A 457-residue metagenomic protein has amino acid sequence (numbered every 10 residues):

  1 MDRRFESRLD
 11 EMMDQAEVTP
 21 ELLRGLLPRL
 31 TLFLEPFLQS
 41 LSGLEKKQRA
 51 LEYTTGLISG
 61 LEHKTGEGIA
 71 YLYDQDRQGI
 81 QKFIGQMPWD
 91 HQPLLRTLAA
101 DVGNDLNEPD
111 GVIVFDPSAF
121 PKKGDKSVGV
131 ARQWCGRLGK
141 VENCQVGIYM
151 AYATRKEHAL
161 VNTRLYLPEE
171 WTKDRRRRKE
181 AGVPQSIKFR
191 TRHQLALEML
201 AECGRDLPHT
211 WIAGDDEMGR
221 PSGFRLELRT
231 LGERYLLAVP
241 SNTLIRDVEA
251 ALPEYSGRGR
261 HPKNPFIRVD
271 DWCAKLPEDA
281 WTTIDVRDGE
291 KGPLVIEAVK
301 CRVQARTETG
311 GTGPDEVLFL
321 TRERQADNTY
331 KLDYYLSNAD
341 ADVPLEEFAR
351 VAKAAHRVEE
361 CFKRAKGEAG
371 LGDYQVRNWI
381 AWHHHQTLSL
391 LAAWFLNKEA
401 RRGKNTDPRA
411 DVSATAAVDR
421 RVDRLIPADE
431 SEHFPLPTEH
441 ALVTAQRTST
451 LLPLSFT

Functional and structural regions predicted by a protein language model:
D2-R4, L9-A213, E217-L244, A251 (+2 more regions): Conserved, well-structured functional cores that handle cations and Mg-NTP chemistry
A16-L26, G111, F348-R364: An acidic intrinsically disordered interaction segment
T31, K156-A181, Q185, F189 (+7 more regions): An anionic, glycine-rich sequence signature occurring as long contiguous blocks
V146, R357, T387-L390: Catalytic-loop motifs flanking and including active-site residues across diverse enzymes
M150, M199-L200, A365, L391-F395: Buried hydrophobic packing segments
S337, V343-A352, G367-H383, G403: Short, solvent-exposed helix-loop connector elements
A341, A354-V358, K363, G367 (+2 more regions): Short, well-ordered loop/turn and helix-capping segments at boundaries between secondary-structure elements and domains
L371-E430: Basic, amphipathic alpha-helical segments enriched in Lys/Arg and hydrophobic/aromatic residues
